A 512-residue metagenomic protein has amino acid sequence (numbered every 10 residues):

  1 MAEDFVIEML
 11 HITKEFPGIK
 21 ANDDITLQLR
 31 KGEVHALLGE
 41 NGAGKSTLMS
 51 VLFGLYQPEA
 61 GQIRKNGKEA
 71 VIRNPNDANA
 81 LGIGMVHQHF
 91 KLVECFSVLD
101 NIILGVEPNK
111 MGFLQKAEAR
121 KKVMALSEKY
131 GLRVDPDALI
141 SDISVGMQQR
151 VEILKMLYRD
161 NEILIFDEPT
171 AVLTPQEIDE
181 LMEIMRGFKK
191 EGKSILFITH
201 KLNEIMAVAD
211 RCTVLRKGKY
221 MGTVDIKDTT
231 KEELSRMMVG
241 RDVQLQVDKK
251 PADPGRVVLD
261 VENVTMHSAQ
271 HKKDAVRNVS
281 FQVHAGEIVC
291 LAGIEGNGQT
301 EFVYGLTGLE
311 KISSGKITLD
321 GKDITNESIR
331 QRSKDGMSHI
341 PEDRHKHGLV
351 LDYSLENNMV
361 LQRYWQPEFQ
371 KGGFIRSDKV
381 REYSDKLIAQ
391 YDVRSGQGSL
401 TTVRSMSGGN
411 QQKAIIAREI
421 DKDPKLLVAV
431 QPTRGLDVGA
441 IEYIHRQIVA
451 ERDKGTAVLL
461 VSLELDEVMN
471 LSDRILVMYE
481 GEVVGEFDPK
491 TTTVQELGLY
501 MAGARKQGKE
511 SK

Functional and structural regions predicted by a protein language model:
A2-K512: Glycine-rich phosphate-binding loops of nucleotide-dependent enzymes
